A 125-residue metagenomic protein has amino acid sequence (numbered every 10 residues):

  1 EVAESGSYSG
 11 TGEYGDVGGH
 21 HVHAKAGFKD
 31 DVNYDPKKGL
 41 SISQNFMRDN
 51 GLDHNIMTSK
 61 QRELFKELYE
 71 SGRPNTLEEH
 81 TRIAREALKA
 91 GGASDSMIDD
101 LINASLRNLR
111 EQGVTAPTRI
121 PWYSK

Functional and structural regions predicted by a protein language model:
E1-K125: Catalytic toxin/effector domains delivered as secreted proteins or via bacterial secretion systems
